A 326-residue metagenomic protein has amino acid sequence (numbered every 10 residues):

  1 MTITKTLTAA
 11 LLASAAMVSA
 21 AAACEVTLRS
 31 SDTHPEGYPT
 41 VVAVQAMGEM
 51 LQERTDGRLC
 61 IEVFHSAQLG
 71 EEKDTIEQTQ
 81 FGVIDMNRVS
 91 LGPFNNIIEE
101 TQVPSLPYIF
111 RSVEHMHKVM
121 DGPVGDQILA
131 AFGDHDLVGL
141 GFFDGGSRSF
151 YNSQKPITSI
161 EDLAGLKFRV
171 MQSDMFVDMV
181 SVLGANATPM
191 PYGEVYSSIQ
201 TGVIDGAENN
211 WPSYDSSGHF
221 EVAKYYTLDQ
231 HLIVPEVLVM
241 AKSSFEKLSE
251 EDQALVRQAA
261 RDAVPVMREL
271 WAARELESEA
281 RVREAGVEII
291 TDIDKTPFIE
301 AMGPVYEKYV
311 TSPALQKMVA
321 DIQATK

Functional and structural regions predicted by a protein language model:
M1-A22: Gram-negative bacterial Sec-dependent N-terminal signal peptides
C24-H115, P123-Q127, F132-K326: N-terminal secretory/targeting leader peptides
